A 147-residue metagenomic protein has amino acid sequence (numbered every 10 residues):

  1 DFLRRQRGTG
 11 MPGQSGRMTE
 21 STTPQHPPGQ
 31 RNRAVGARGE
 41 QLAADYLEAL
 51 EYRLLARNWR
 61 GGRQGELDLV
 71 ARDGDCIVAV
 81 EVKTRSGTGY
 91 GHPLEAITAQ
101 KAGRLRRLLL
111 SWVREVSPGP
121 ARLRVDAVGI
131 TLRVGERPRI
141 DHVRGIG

Functional and structural regions predicted by a protein language model:
D1-N58: Acidic-basic catalytic patches of nuclease active cores, encompassing PD-(D/E)XK and other metal-cofactor nuclease
D1-P12, R114-G147: Domain-level recognition of nuclease-like catalytic cores that cleave nucleotide substrates
L47, L67-P93, A99, L105: Conserved catalytic cores of phosphodiester-cleaving nucleases, focusing on short active-site segments
Y52, R57-N58, E81, D141-I146: Secondary-structure boundary/capping motif
N58, K83, D126-V128: Solvent-exposed beta-strand sheet faces enriched in polar/charged residues
G62-G65: Short acidic/glycine-enriched loop/turn segments that link adjacent beta-strands
A96-V116, L132: Short, charged, amphipathic alpha-helix that recurs within catalytic cores of restriction-modification and other
